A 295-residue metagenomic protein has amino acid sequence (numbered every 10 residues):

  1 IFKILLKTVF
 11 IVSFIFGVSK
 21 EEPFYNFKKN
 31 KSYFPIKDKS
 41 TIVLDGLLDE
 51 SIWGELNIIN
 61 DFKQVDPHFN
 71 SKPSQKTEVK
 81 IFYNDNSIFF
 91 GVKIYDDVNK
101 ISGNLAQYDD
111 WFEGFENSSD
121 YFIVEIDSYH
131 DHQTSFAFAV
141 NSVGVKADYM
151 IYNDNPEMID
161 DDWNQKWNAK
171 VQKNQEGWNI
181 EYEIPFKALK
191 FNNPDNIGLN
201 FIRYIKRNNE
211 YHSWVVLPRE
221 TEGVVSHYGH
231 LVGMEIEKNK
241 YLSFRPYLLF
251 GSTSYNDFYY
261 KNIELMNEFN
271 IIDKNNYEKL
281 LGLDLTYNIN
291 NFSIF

Functional and structural regions predicted by a protein language model:
I1-F2: N-terminal secretory signal peptides that target proteins for export/translocation
L5, V9-G17: Hydrophobic h-region of N-terminal signal peptides that target proteins for export in Gram-negative bacteria
V18-F295: Structural preference for beta-rich elements and adjacent junctions enriched in aromatics
